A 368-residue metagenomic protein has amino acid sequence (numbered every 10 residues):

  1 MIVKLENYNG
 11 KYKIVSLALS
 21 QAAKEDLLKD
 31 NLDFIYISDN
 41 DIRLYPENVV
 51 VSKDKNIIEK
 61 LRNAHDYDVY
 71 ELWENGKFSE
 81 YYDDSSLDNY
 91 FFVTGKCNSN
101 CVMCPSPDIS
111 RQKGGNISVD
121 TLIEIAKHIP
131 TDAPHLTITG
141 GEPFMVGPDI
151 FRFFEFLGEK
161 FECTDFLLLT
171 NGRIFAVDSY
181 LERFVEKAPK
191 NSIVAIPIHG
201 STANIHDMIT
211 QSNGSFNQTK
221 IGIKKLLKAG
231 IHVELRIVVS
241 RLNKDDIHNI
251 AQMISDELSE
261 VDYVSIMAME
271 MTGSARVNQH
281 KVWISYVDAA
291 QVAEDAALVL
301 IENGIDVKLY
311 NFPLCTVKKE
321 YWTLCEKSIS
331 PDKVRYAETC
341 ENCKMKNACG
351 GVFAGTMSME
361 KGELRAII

Functional and structural regions predicted by a protein language model:
M1-L87, K281, V292-A293, V299-V307: Flexible, acidic/Gly-rich N-terminal and inter-domain linker regions that tether and position cofactor-handling modules
I2-K11, M269-T339, K346-A348: A C-terminal junction/extension of Radical SAM enzymes
Y81-D120: Canonical Radical SAM [4Fe-4S] cluster-binding loop centered on the CxxxCxxC motif and its immediate flanking residues
C97-N100, C104, S330-I368: Cysteine-cluster motifs in flexible loop/terminal segments that predominantly coordinate metals
P105-S118, T131-V146, G158-V177, A188-K220 (+2 more regions): Core AdoMet radical
V119-A133, G355-I368: Short microdomains enriched in Cys/His and/or Lys/Arg
L136, S192-I193, Q218-H280, D288-L314: Conserved C-terminal portion of the radical SAM core fold that forms the substrate/S-adenosylmethionine-binding
P148-E155, A176-K187, D245-M253: Distinct, well-ordered alpha-helical segments
